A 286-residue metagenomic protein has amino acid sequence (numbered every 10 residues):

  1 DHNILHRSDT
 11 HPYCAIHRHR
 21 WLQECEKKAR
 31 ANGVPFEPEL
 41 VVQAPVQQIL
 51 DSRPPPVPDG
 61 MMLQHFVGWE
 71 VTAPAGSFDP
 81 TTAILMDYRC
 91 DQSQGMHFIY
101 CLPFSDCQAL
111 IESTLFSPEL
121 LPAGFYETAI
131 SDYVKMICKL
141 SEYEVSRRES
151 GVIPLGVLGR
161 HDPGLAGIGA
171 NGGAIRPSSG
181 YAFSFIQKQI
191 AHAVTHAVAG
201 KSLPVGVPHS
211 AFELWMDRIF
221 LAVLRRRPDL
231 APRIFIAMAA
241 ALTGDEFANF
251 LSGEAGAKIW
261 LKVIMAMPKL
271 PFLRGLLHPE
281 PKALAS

Functional and structural regions predicted by a protein language model:
D1-E37: A conserved beta-strand/loop capping segment in the N-terminal third of enzymes that catalyze redox or closely related
T10, L121-G124, S178-A182: Short, solvent-exposed loop/turn segments at secondary-structure boundaries
Q23-S146, I153-H161: Predominantly flavin-linked oxidoreductase catalytic cores and closely associated redox partners
D91-M96, S150-G167, P177, V223-L230 (+1 more regions): FAD-binding beta-loop-beta segment adjacent to the flavin cofactor pocket
C101, D106-Q108, D162-S179: Short FAD-binding loop at a beta-strand-to-alpha-helix junction that anchors the flavin cofactor in diverse
E119-E149, A166, Q187-A211: Flavin-binding catalytic cores
P163, A182, K188: Mid-to-C-terminal catalytic subdomains of enzymes that bind/position adenosyl phosphate moieties or nucleic-acid
Q187, A191-S286: Long, low-complexity C-terminal extensions of enzymes
